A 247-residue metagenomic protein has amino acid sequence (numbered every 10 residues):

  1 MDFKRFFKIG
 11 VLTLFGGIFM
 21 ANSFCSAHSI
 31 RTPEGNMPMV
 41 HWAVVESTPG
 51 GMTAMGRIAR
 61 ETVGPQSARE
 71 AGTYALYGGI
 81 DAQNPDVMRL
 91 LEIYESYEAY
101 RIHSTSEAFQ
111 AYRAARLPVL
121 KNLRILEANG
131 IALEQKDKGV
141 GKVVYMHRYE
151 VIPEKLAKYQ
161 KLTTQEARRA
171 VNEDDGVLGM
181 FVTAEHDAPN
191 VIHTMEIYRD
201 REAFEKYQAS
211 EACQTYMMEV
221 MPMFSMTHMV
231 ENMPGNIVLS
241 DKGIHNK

Functional and structural regions predicted by a protein language model:
M1-V11: Bacterial N-terminal signal peptides that target proteins for export
G10-N22: Bacterial N-terminal signal peptides
A27-M37, Y74-D86, A111-E150, L178-V191 (+1 more regions): Glycine-rich beta-strand-turn "strand-cap" elements at beta-sheet edges
M37-E46: Acidic/histidine-rich, surface-exposed loop or edge segments in extracytoplasmic proteins
V45-G50, Y94-E95, E150-E154, Y198-R199: Structural beta->alpha junctions
G51-T73, A108-Y112, K155-L178, A212-Y216 (+1 more regions): Short amphipathic alpha-helical segments
T53, E95-S106, A157, R199-S210: Short amphipathic alpha-helices within nucleic acid-binding modules
V140-D200, K206-Y207: Conserved small-residue-rich
